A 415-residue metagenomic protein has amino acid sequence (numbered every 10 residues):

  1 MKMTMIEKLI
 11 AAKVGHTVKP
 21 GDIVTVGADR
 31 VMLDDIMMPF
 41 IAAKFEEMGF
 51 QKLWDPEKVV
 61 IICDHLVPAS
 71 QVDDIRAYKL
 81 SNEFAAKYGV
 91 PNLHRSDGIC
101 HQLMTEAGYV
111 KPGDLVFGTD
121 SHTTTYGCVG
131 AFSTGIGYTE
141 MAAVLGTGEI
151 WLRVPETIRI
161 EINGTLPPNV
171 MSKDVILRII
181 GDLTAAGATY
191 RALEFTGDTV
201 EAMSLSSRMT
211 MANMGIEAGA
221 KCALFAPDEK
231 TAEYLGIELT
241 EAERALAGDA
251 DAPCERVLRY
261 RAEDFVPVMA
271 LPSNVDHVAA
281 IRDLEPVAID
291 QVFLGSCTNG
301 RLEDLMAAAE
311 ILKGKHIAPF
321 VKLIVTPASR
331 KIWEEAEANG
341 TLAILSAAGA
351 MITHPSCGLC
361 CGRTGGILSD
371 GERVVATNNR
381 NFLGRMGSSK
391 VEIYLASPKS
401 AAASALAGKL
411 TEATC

Functional and structural regions predicted by a protein language model:
M1-C415: Fe-S-dependent hydro-lyases/dehydratases of central metabolism
